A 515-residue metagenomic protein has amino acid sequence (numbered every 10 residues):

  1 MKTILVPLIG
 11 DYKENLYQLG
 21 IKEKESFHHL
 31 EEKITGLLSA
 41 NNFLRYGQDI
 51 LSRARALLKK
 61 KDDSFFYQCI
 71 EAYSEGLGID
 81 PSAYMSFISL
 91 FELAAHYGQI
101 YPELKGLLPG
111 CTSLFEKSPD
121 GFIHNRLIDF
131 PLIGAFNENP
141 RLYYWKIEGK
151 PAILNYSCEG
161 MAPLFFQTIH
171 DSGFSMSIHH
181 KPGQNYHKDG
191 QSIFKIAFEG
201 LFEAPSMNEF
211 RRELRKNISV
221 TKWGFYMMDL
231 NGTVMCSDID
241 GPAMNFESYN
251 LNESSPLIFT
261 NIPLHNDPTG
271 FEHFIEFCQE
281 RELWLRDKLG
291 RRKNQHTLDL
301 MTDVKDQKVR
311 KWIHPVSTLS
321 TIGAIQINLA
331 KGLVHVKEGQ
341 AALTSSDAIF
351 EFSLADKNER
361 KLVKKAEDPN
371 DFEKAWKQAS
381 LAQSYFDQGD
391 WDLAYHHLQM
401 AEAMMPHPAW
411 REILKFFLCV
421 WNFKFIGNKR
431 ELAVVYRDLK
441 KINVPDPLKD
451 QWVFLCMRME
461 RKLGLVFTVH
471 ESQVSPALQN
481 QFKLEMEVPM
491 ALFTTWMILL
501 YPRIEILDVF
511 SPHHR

Functional and structural regions predicted by a protein language model:
M1-P109, L201-P242, N250-G427, R437-G464 (+3 more regions): C-terminus-biased signal that marks the final domain/tail of proteins
K60-F194, N217-F225: A contiguous strand-loop segment
F130-L132, P182-Q184, P242-M244, A341-T344: Short, surface-exposed beta-strand-loop junctions and turns on beta-sheet-rich folds
L132, S177, Q184, E209 (+2 more regions): Residues in flexible loops and secondary-structure boundaries
K429-E431: Structural signature of tandem alpha-helical TPR/SEL1-like repeats, specifically the intra-repeat loop/turn
